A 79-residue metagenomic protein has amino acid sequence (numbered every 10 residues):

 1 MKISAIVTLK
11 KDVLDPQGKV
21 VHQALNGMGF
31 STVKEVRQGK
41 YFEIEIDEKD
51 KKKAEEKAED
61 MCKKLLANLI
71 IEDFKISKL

Functional and structural regions predicted by a protein language model:
K2-S4, T8-Y41, A54-L79: Long, contiguous binding/interaction regions
T8-K10, I46-K49: Structural beta->alpha junctions
